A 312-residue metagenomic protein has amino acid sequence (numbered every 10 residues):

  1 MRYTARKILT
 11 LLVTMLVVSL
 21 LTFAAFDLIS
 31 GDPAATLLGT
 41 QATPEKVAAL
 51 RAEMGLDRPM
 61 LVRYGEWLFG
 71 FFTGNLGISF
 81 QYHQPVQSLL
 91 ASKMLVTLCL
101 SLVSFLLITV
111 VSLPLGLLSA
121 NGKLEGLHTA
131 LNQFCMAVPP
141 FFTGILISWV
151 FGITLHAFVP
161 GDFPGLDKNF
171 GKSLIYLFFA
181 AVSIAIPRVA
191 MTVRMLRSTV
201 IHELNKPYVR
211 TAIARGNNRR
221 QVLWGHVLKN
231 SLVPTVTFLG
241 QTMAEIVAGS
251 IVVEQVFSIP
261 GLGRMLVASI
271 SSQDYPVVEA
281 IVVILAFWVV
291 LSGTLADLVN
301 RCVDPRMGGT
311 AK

Functional and structural regions predicted by a protein language model:
R2-Y3, S88-G126, P140, N169-K312: Alpha-helical transmembrane segments of integral membrane proteins, especially multi-pass inner/plasma-membrane
A5-M15: N-terminal signal-anchor/signal peptide hydrophobic helix marking the start of the first transmembrane segment
I8, K46, L50, M60-L76 (+8 more regions): Hydrophobic alpha-helical segments of integral membrane proteins, encompassing both true transmembrane helices
L11, S19, Q41, Q133 (+4 more regions): Residue-level recognition of pore/gate-forming positions within transmembrane alpha-helices of multi-pass
M15, S19, F23-L28, F141 (+4 more regions): Membrane-embedded alpha-helical segments of multi-pass transporters/permeases
M15-G65, L155-Y176: Hydrophobic alpha-helical transmembrane segments of membrane transport/permease proteins and related membrane-embedded
T22-L28, R58, F69, A130-G161 (+2 more regions): Membrane-water interface segments at the C-terminal ends of transmembrane alpha-helices in multi-pass inner-membrane
D57-L113: An internal, D/E-rich "acidic patch" concept
